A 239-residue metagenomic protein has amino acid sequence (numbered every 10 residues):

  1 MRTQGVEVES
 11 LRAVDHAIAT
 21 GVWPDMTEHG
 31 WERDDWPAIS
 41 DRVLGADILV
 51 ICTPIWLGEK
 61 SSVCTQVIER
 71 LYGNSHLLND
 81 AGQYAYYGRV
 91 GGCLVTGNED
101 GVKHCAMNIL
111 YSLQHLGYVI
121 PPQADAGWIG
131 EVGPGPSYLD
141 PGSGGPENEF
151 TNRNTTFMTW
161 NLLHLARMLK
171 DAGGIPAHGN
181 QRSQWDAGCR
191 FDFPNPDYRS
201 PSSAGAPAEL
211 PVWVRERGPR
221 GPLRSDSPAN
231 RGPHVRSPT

Functional and structural regions predicted by a protein language model:
M1-A81, S143-D226, R231-T239: N-terminal beta1-alpha1-beta2 submodule of the flavodoxin-like/Rossmannoid cofactor-binding fold
T20-P24, A106, P134-P136: Short aromatic-enriched loop/helix-cap "lid" or pocket-rim segments at secondary-structure transitions that line
D80-E131, F150-R153: Short, glycine-/small-residue-rich phosphate/pyrophosphate-handling segment
T96-E99, L139-S143: Phosphate-binding/catalytic loops
